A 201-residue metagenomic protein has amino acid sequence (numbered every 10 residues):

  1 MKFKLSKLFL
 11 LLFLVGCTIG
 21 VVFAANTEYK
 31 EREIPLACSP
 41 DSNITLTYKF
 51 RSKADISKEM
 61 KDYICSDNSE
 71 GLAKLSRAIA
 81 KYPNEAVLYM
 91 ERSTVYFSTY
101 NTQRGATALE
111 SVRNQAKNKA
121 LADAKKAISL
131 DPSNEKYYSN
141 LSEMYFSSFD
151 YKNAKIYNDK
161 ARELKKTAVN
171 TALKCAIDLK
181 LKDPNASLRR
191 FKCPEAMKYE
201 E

Functional and structural regions predicted by a protein language model:
G20-K74, A78-K81, V87: N-terminal leader/linker segments that initiate helical-solenoid repeat arrays
Y29-P40, A168-E201: Terminal, low-structured helical/coil segments at or just beyond the last alpha-helical repeat
M60-K61, T94, N101, E143 (+1 more regions): Residue-level recognition of tetratricopeptide repeat
I64-K74, N101-K126, S148-K160, K182-R190: Structural signature of tandem alpha-helical TPR/SEL1-like repeats, specifically the intra-repeat loop/turn
K81, L130, E163-L164, Y199: Structural marker of alpha-solenoid helical repeat scaffolds
L88, Y137, N170-T171: TPR alpha-solenoid repeat register
